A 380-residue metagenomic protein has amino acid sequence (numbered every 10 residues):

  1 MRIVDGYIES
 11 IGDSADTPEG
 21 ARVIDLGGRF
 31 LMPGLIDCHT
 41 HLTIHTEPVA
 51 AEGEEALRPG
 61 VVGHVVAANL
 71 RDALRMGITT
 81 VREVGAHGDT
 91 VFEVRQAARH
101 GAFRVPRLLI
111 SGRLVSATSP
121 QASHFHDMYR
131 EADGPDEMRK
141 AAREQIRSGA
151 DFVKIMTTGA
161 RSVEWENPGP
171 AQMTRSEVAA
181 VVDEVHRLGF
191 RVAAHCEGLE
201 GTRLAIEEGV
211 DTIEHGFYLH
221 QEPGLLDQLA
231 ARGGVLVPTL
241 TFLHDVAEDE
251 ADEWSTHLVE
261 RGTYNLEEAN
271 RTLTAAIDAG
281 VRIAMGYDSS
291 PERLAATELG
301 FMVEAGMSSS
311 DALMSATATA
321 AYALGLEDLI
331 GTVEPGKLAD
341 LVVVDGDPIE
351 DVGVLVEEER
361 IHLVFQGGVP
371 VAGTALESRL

Functional and structural regions predicted by a protein language model:
M1-M32, E377: Histidine-rich, glycine-flanked metal-binding segment
R29-H100, T118-Q121, S176, E200 (+1 more regions): Metal-associated gating/positioning segment near the N- to mid-region
G34-T40, V81-R82, L108-G112, V153-I155 (+4 more regions): Hydrophobic faces of well-ordered beta-strands that scaffold small-molecule active sites in alpha/beta enzyme cores
P48-V49, V91, V163-E164, T202-G209 (+5 more regions): Histidine/acidic-residue-rich catalytic or RNA/ligand-binding cores of hydrolases and nuclease-related proteins
A51-H64, S123-A141, R191-A193: Active-site mouth loops of central-metabolism enzymes
E93, D136-L236, D252, G262-R282 (+1 more regions): Histidine/acidic residue-rich metal-binding segments in metalloenzymes
R187, H257, R261-D347: His/Asp/Glu-enriched, well-ordered alpha-helical/loop segment that forms or immediately abuts the divalent-metal
Y322, P335-L380: C-terminal cap of metal-dependent C-N hydrolases
